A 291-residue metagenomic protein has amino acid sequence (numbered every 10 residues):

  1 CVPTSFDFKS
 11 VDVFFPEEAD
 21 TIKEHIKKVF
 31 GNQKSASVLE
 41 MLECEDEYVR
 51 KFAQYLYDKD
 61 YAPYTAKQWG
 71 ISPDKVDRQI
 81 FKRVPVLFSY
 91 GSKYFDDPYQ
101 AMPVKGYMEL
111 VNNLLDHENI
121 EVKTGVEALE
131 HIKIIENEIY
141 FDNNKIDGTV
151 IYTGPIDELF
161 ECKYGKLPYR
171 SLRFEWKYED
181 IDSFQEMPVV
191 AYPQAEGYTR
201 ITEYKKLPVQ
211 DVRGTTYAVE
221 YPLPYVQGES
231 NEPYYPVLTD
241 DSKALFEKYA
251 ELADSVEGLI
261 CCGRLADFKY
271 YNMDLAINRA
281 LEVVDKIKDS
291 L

Functional and structural regions predicted by a protein language model:
T4-F8: A short, structured beta-strand/loop element
S10-T149: Active-site/ligand-binding neighborhood in enzyme catalytic cores
Q54, Q100-Y107, V190-A191, K269-A276: Aromatic-acidic/polar surface patches that form glycan- and anion
K123-E127, Y204, C262: Conserved beta-strand termini and adjacent loop/short-helix elements that scaffold enzyme active sites in alpha/beta
E130-D254: Mid-domain catalytic core of redox enzymes that form a hydrophobic substrate pocket/lid adjacent to a catalytic redox
E232-L291: C-terminal catalytic lobe of FAD-dependent flavoproteins
